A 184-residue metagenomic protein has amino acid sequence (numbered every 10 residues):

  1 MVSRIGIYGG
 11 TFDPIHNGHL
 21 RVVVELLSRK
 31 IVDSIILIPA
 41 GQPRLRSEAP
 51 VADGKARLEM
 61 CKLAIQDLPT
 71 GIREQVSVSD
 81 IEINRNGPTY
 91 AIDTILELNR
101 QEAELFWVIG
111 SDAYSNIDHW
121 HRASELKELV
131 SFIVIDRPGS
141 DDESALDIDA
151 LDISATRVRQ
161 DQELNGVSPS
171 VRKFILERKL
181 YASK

Functional and structural regions predicted by a protein language model:
M1-K184: Nucleotidyltransferase catalytic core that binds NTPs
